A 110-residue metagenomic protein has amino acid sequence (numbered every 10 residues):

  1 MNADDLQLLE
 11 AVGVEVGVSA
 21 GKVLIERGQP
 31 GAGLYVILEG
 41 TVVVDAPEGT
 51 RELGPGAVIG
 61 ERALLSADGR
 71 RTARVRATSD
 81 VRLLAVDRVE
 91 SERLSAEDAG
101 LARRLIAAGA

Functional and structural regions predicted by a protein language model:
M1-V16: A short glycine-rich, His/Asp/Glu-containing loop-to-beta-strand
D5-L6, I25, L94: Residue-level detector of alpha-helix boundaries and kinks
A11, P55, A96: Phosphate-coordinating loops and pocket residues in cytosolic domains that bind phosphorylated ligands
V14-D80, R88-S91, I106: Cyclic nucleotide-binding regulatory domains
L84-A85, E90-G109: Compact structured core domains
